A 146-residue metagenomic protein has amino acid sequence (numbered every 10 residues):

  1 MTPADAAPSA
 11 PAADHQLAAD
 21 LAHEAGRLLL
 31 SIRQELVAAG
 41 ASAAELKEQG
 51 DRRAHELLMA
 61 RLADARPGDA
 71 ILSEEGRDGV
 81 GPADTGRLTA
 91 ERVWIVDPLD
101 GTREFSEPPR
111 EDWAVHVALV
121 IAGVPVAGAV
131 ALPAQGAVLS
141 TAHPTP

Functional and structural regions predicted by a protein language model:
M1-L99: N-terminal subdomain of lithium-sensitive/metallo-dependent phosphomonoesterases centered on the IMPase/IPPase/PAP
Q34, H143-P146: A generic structural signal for secondary-structure junctions that act as hinges or helix/strand caps at the edges
R77-G79, G136, P146: Surface-exposed, flexible loop/turn segments at secondary-structure boundaries
R87-P144: DPxDG-like acidic metal-binding loop motif
